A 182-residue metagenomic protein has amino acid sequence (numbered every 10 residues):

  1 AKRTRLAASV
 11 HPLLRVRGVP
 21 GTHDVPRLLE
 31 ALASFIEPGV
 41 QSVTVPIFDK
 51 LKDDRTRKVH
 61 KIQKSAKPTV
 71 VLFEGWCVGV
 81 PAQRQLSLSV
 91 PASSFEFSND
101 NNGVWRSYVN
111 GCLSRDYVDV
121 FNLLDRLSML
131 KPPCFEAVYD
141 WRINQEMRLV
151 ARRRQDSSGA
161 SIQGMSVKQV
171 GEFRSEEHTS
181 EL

Functional and structural regions predicted by a protein language model:
A1, D24, E74, D125 (+1 more regions): Acidic active-site catalytic centers that drive phospho-/nucleotidyl reactions and related ester hydrolyses
A1-T56: Conserved nucleotide-sensing/catalytic segment adjacent to the nucleotide-binding pocket in NTP-handling enzymes
L28, L72, S128: Conserved RecA-like P-loop NTPase ATPase core
V40-V43, A66-V71, R126: Loop/turn-to-beta-strand initiation segments
D54-S65: Glycine-rich phosphate/ribose-binding loops and adjacent secondary-structure elements that form binding surfaces
Q63-K67, V120-N122: Flexible, charged surface loops at secondary-structure boundaries
V71-C77: Switch II (G3) loop of P-loop NTPases
C77-L182: Conserved NTP phosphate-binding and transfer environment spanning the P-loop NTPase/kinase superfamily
